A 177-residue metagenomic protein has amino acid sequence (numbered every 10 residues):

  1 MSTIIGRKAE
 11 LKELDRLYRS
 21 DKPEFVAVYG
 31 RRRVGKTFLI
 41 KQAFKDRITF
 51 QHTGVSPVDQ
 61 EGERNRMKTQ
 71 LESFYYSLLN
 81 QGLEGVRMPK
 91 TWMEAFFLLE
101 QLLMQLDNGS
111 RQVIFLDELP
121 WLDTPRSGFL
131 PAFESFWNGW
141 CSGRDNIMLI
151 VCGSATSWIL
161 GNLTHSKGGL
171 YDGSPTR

Functional and structural regions predicted by a protein language model:
M1-R177: Phosphate-binding site recognition
